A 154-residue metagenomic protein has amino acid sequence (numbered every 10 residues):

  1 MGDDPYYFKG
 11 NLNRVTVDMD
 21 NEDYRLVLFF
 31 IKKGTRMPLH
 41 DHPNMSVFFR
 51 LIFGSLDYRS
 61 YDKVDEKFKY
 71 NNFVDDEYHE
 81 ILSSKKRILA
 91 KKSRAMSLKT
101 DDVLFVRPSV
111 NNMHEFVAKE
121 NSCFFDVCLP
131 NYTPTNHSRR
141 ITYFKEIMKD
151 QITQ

Functional and structural regions predicted by a protein language model:
G2-K33: A short glycine-rich, His/Asp/Glu-containing loop-to-beta-strand
G10-L12, F29-M45, V110: Short acidic (Asp/Glu) patches
T16, D23, L98-N111, P134-Q154: Extended recognition/assembly regions associated with phosphoester-bond processing machinery
V17-D18, F29, P38-H42, R50 (+1 more regions): Short histidine-centered beta-strand/loop micro-motifs that create catalytic or ligand/metal-coordination sites
N21-D23, S46-S55, S60-A118: Short acidic-glycine-tyrosine-enriched beta hairpin
H42-N44, Y61-V64, L129, S138-R140: Short coil/turn segments at secondary-structure boundaries
F48, E120-P134: A short hydrophobic beta-strand segment most commonly corresponding to one strand of the jelly-roll/cupin
L89-K91, F124, N136-R139: Phosphate-recognition beta-domain surfaces
